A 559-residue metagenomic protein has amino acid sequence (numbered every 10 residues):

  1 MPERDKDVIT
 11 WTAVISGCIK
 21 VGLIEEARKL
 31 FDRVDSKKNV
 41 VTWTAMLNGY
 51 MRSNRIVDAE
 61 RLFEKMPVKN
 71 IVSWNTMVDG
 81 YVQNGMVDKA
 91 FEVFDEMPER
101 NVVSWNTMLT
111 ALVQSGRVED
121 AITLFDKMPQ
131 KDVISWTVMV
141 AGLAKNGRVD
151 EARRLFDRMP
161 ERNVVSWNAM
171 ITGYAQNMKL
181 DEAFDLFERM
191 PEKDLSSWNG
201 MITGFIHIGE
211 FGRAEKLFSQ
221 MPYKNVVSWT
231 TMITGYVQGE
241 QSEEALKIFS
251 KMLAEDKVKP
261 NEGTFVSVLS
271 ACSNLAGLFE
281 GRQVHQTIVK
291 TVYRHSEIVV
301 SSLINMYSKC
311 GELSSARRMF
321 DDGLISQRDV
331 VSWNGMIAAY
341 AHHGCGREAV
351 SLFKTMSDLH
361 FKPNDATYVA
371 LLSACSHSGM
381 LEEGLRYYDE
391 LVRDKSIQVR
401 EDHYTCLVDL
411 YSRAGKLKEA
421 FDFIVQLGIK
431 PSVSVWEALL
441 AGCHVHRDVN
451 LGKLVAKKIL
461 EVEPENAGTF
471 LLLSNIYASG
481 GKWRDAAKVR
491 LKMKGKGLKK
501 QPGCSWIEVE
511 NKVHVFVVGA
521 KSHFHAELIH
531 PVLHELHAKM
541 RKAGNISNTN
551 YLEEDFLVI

Functional and structural regions predicted by a protein language model:
M1-I559: Terminal (and in a subset, N-terminal) low-complexity or junction segments at the ends of helical repeat RNA-binding
